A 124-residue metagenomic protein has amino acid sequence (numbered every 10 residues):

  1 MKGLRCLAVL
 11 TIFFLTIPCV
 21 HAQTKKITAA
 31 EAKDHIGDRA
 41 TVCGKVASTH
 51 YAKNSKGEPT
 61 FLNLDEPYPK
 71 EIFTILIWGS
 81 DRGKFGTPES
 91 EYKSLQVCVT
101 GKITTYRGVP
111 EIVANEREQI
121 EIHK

Functional and structural regions predicted by a protein language model:
M1-A8: Bacterial N-terminal signal peptides that target proteins for export
A8-I17: Bacterial N-terminal signal peptides
P18-A22: Sec/Tat signal peptide C-region and signal peptidase I cleavage site
Q23-K124: OB-fold single-stranded nucleic acid-binding module
